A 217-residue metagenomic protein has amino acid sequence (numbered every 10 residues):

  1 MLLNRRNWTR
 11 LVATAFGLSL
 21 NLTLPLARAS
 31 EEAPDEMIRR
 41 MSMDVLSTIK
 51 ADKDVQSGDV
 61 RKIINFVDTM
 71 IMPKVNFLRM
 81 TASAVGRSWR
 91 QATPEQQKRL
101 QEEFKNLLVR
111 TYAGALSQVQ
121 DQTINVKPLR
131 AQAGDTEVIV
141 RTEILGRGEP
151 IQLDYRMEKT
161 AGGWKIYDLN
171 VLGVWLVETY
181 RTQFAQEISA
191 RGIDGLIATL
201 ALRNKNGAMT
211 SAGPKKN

Functional and structural regions predicted by a protein language model:
R5-A13: N-terminal export leaders
A13-T23: Bacterial N-terminal signal peptides
T23-S30: Sec/Tat signal peptide C-region and signal peptidase I cleavage site
E31-Y112: Early exported N-terminus immediately downstream of N-terminal targeting peptides
N106-L107, A131-Q132, L172-L176: Solvent-exposed loop/turn segments at secondary-structure junctions within structured extracellular/periplasmic domains
R110-I151, R203-N217: Surface-exposed, charged secondary-structure patches
P150-E178: Short beta-strand edge/turn micro-motifs at domain boundaries
V171-N217: Low-complexity, intrinsically disordered terminal/linker segments enriched in charged and Gly/Pro repeats
